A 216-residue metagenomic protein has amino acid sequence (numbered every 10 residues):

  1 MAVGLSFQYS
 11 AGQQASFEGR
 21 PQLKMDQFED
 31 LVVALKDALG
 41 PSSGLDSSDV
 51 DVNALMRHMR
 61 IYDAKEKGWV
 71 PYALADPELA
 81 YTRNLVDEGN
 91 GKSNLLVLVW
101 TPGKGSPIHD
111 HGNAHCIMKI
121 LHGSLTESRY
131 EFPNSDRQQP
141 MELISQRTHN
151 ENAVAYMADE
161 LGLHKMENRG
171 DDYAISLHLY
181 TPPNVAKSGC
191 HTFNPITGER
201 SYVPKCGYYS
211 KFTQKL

Functional and structural regions predicted by a protein language model:
M1-K67: N-terminal leader/capping segments at the start of a protein or of a new domain
D76-P102: A short glycine-rich, His/Asp/Glu-containing loop-to-beta-strand
L96-H111, A158-L161: Conserved short histidine dyad/triad with adjacent acidic residue
P102, N113-Y130: Glycine- and acidic-residue-biased ligand/ion/polar-headgroup-sensing regions
I117, F132-L163, S201-Y202: Short acidic-glycine-tyrosine-enriched beta hairpin
I117-K119, D171-A186: A short hydrophobic beta-strand segment most commonly corresponding to one strand of the jelly-roll/cupin
A158-L177: Ligand-binding loop in jelly-roll beta-barrel domains
N194-L216: Long hydrophobic alpha-helical segments typical of transmembrane helices together with their membrane-interfacial
